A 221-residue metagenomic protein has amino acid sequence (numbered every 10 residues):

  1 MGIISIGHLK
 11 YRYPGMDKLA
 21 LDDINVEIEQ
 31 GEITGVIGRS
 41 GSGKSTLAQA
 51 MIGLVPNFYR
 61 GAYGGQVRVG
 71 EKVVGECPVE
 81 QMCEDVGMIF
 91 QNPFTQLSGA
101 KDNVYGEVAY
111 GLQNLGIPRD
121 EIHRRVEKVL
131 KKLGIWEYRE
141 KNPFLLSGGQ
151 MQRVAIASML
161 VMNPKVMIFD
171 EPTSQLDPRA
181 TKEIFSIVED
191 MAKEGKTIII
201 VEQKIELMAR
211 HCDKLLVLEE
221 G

Functional and structural regions predicted by a protein language model:
M1-I6, Y11-D23, V55-R60, P78: A short, flexible loop at the N-terminus of ABC-type nucleotide-binding domains that lies
R60-V73: Conserved ABC transporter NBD signature motif
Q113, D120-Y138: Conserved ABC ATPase "signature" region
N142-L146, Q150: Conserved ABC ATPase signature
I156: Hydrophobic anchor residue at the start of the ABC signature
M167-D170: Catalytic Walker B motif of ABC-type/P-loop ATPase nucleotide-binding domains
E202-Q203: H-loop/switch region of ABC-family ATPase nucleotide-binding domains
